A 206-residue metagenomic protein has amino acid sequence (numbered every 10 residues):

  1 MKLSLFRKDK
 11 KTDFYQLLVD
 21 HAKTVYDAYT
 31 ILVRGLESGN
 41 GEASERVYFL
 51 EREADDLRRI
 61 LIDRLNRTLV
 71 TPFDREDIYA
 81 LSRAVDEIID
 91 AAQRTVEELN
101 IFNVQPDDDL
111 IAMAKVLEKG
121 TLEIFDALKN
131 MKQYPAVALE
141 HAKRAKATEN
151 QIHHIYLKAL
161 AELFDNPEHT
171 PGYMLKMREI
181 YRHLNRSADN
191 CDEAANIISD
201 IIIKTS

Functional and structural regions predicted by a protein language model:
M1-S206: Cytosolic, long alpha-helical scaffolding segments
